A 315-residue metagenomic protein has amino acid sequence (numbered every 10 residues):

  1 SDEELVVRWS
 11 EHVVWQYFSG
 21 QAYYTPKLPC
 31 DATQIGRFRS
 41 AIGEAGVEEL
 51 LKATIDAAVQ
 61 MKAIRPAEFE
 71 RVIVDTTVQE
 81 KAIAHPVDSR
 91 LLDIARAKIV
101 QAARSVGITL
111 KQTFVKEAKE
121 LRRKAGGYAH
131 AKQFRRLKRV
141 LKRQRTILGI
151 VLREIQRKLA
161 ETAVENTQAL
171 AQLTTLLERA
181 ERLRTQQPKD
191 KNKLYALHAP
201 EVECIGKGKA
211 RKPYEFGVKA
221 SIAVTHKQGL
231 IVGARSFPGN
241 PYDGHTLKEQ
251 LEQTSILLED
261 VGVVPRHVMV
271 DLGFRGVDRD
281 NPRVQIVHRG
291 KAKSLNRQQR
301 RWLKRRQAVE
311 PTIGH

Functional and structural regions predicted by a protein language model:
S1-W15, S19-P26: Short, Lys/Arg-enriched phosphate-binding patches
D2-V6, P29-I35, E70-E80, I222 (+4 more regions): Short, conserved catalytic/metal-binding motifs centered on acidic residues
Y17-F18, L230-A234, S294-R297: Short small-residue beta-strand/loop micro-motif enriched in glycine and branched aliphatics
A22-E201: Active-site- or DNA-interface-adjacent structural scaffold in DNA-acting proteins
L170, L176, A180-R184, G244 (+2 more regions): Basic, amphipathic alpha-helical segments enriched in Lys/Arg and hydrophobic/aromatic residues
A196-E215: Flexible, glycine/threonine-enriched loop-and-boundary segments that flank and lead into catalytic domains of large
K209-L257: Electropositive, glycine- and tryptophan-enriched low-complexity nucleic-acid-binding patches
E259-H315: Helix-centered, glycine/charged polyanion-binding patches within enzymatic domains that contact phosphate-containing
